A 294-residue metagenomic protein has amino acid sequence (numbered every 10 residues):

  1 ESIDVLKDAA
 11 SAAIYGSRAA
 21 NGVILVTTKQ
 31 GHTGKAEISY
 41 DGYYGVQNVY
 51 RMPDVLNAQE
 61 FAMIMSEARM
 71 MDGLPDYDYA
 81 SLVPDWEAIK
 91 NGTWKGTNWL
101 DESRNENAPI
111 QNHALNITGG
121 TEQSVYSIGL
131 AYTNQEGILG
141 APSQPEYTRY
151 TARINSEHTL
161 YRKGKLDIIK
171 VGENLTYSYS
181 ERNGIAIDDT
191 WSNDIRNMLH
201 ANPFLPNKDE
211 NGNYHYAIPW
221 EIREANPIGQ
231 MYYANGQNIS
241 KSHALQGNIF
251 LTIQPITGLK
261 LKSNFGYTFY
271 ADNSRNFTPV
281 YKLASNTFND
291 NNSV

Functional and structural regions predicted by a protein language model:
E1-S39: A beta-strand signature from Gram-negative outer-membrane beta-barrel systems, especially the internal plug domain
Y15-A20, E106, P145-E146: Short, glycine-/polar-rich solvent-exposed loops and beta-turns at beta-strand/coil boundaries
T28-Q30, G119-T121, H158-R162, L251-Q254: Residue-level signature of outer-membrane beta-barrel architecture
Q30, Y44, L130-Y132: A mature extracytoplasmic/lumenal domain signature
H32-G96, G140-Y147, T151, N155-A244 (+2 more regions): Surface-exposed loop/interface segments of Gram-negative outer-membrane beta-barrel transport/assembly proteins
R104-V125, L130-A131, R182, P227-N276: Outer-membrane beta-barrel transmembrane strands
Q135: Ligand-site clamp/hinge motif
